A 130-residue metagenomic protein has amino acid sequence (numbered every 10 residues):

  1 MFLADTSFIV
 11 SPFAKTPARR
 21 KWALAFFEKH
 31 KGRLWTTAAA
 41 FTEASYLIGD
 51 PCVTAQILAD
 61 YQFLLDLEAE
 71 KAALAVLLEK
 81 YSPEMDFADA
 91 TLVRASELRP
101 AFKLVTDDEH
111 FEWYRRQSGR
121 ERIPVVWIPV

Functional and structural regions predicted by a protein language model:
M1, L98-V130: Acidic, PIN/NYN-like endoribonuclease modules and their adjacent C-terminal/linker elements
M1-T36, L47-I57, V130: Short, well-structured N-terminal submotif of metal-dependent ribonuclease cores
T6, A38-A39, L67, D107-E109 (+1 more regions): Fold-independent oxyanion-binding glycine-rich loops and adjacent beta-strand/coil segments at enzyme active sites
S7, A38, T42, A90-V93: Non-catalytic, well-ordered alpha-helical scaffold segments
I9-V10, F41, F111-E112: A generic structural signal for short hydrophobic patches within well-formed alpha-helices
G32-R33, F41-M85, E121-V130: Mobile, glycine- and charge-enriched loop segments and immediately flanking short secondary-structure elements within
L65-V105, E109, W113: Active-site neighborhoods of divalent-metal-dependent phosphate/nucleic-acid chemistry enzymes
